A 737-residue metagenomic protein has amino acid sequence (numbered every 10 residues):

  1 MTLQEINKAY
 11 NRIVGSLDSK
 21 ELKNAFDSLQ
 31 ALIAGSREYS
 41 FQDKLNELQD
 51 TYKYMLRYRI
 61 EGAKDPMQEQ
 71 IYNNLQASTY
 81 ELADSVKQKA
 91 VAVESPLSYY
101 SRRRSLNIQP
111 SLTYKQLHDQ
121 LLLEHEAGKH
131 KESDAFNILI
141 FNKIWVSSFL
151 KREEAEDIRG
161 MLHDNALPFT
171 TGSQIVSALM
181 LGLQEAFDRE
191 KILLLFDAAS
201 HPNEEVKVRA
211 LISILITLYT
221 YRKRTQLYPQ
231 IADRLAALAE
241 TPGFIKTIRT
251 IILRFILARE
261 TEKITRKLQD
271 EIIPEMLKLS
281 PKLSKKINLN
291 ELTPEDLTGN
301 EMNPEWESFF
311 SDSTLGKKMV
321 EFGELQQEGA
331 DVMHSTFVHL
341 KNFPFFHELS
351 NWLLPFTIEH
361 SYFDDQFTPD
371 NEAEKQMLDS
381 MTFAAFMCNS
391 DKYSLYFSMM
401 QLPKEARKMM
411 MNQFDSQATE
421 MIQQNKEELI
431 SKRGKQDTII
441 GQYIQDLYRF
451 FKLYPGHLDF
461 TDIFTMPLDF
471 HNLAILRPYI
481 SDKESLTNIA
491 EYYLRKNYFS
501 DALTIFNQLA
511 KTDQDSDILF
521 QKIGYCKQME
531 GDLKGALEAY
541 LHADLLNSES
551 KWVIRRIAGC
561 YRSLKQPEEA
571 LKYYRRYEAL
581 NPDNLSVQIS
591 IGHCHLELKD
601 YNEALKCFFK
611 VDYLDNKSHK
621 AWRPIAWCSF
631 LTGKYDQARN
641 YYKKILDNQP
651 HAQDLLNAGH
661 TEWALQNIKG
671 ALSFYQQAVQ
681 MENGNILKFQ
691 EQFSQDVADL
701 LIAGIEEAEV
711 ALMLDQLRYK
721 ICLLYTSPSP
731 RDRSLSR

Functional and structural regions predicted by a protein language model:
F367-N547: Alpha-solenoid helical-repeat scaffolds
A510-K511, H542-L545, R576-A579, F609-Y613 (+2 more regions): Conserved structural position within tetratricopeptide repeats
Y725-D732: Conserved small/polar residues in nucleotide/adenosyl-binding loops
